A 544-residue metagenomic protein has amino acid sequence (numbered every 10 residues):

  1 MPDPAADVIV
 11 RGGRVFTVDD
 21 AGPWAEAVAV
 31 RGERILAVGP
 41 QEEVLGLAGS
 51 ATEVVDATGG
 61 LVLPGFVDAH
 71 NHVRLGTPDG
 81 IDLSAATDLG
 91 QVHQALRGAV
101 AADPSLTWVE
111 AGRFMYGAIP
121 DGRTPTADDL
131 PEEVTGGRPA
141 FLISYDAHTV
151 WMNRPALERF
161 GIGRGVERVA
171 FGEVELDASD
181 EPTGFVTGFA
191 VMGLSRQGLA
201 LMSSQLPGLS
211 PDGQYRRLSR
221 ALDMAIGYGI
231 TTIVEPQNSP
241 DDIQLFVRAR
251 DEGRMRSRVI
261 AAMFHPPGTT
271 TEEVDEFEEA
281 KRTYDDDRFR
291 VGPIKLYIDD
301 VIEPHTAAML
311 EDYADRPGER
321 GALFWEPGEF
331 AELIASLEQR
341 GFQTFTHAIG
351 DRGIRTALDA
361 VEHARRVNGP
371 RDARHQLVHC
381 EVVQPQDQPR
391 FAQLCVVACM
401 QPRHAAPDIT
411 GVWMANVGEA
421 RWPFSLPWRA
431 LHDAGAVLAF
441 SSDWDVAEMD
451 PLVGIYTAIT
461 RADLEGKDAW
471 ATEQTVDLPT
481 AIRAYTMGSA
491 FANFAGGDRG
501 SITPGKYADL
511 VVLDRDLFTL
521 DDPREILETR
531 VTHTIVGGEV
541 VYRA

Functional and structural regions predicted by a protein language model:
P2-R11, F16, D20-E276, L296-S336 (+6 more regions): Divalent metal-binding segments
A37-V38, A111, L510-L513, R543: A generic structural signal for residues embedded in beta-strands
H72, D286-T306, C395-A406: Non-cysteine beta-strand/loop elements that form the S-adenosyl-L-methionine
A249-G253, E279-F289, N368-P370, F391-Q393: Acidic (Asp/Glu)-rich catalytic clusters
R282-T283, D522-I526: Short proline/glycine-enriched turn/loop segments at secondary-structure junctions
A335-F345, I349-H375, H379-C380, P385-P389 (+3 more regions): His/Asp/Glu-enriched, well-ordered alpha-helical/loop segment that forms or immediately abuts the divalent-metal
